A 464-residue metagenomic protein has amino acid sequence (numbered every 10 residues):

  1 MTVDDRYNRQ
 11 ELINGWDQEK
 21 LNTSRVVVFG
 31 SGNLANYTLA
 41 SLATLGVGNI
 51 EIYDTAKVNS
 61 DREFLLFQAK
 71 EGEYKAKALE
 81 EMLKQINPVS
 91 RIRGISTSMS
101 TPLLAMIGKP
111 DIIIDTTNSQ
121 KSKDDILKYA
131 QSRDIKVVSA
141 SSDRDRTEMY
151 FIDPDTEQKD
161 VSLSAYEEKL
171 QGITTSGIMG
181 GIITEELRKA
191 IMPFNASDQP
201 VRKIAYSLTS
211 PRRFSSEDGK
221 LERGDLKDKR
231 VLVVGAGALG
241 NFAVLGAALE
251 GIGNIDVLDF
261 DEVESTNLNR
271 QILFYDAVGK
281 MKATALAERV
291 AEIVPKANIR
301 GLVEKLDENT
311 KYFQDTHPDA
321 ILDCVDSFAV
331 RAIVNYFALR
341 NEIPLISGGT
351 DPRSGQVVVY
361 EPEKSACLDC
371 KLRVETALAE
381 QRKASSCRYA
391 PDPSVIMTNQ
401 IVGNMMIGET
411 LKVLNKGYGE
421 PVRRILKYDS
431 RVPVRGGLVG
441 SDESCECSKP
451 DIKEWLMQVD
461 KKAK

Functional and structural regions predicted by a protein language model:
M1-V27, K159-S164, P193-V231, S265 (+1 more regions): N-terminal charged helix/coil linker that caps or initiates catalytic domains
D17-N59, G219-E264: Glycine-rich adenosine-cofactor-binding loop
N49-N87, I252-V294: Glycine-rich phosphate-binding loop and adjoining beta1-alpha1-beta2 segment of Rossmann-like nucleotide-binding folds
P88, I92-M179, V294, G301-F313 (+3 more regions): E1/E1-like adenylate-forming module used to activate ubiquitin-like modifiers and sulfur-carrier proteins
G180-N195, N404-Y418: Oxidoreductase and adenylate-handling cofactor-binding alpha/beta cores
D198-P211, G419-G436: Intrinsically disordered, low-complexity Ser/Thr-enriched
R213-L239, A243-A247, V432-K464: Acidic, Ser/Thr-rich low-complexity intrinsically disordered segments
